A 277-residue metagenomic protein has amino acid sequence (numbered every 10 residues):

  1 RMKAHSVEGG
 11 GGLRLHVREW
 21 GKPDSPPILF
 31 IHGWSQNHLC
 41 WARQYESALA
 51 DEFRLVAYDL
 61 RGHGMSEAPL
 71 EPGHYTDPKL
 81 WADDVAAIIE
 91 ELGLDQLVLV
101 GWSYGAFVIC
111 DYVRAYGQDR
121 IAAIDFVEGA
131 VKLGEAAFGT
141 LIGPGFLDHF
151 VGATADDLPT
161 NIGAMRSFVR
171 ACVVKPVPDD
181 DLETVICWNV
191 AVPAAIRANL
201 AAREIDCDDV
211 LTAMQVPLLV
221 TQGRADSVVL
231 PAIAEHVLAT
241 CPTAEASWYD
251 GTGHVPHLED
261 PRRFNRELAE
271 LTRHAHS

Functional and structural regions predicted by a protein language model:
G10, A50, V56-Y104, R266: Active-site loop/oxyanion-hole signature of alpha/beta-hydrolase fold enzymes
L13-L70: Conserved HGGG/HGGXW glycine-rich cap/lid loop of the alpha/beta-hydrolase fold
H32-W34, L97, G101-S103, G223: Conserved alpha/beta-hydrolase "nucleophile elbow" surrounding the catalytic nucleophile
C110-D156: Flexible "cap/lid" loop of the alpha/beta hydrolase fold
A136-L141, A155-T212: Conserved alpha/beta-hydrolase catalytic His-Asp/Glu region
M214, V220-Q222: Short beta-strand/loop motif that positions the catalytic acidic residue of the alpha/beta-hydrolase fold
A225-V229: Acidic catalytic loop of the alpha/beta-hydrolase fold
A244-S277: Catalytic active-site module of serine/aspartate enzymes centered on a nucleophile-bearing elbow/loop
